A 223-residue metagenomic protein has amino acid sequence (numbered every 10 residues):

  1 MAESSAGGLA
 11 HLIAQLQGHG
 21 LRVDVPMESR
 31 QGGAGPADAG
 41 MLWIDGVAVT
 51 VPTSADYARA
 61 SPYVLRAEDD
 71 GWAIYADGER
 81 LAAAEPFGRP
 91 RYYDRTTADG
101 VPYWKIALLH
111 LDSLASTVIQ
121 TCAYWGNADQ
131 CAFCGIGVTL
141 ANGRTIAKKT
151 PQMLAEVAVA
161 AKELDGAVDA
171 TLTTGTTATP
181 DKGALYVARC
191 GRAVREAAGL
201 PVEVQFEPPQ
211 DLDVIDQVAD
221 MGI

Functional and structural regions predicted by a protein language model:
M1-P62: Short Lys/Arg-enriched alpha/beta "domain-start" segment
S4, L9, P102-W104, H110 (+4 more regions): Short, flexible coil/linker segments at or flanking structured domains
Q15-Q17, Q31, Q120, Q130 (+4 more regions): Residue-identity detector for glutamine
D24, D38, D45, D56 (+11 more regions): Acidic-enriched, low-complexity/disordered segments with a strong bias for Aspartate over Glutamate
A34-P36, R66, I106-L108, L164 (+1 more regions): A generic structural signal for short, solvent-exposed coil/turn residues that cap or connect secondary-structure
P36-I44, G78-A82, T97-A98, C134-V138 (+2 more regions): Generic detector of short, locally flexible boundary/turn motifs and exposed helical patches
T50-Q130, G137-A147: N-terminal [4Fe-4S]-dependent radical SAM core
S113, G135-L154, A161-V218, G222-I223: Core AdoMet radical
